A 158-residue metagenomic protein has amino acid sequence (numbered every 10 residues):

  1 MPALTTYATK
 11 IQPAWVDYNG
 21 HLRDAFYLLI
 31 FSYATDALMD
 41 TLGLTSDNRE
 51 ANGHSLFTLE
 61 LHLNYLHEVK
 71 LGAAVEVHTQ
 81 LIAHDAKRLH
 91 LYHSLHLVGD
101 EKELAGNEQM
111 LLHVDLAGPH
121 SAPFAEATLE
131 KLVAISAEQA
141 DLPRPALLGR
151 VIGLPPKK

Functional and structural regions predicted by a protein language model:
M1-A37, T41, I135, R144-K158: Catalytic strand-loop segment that frames the active site of acyl-thioester-processing enzymes
M1-L4, A51-L56, K102: A generic structural signal for short, non-catalytic loop/turn and secondary-structure boundary residues
T6-Y7, T58, K70-A74, I82-K158: HotDog/MaoC-like acyl-thioester-processing domains
P13, D17-Y18, D24, T58-L59 (+2 more regions): Generic structural "secondary-structure junction" signal
V16, G20, H54, S121-A125: Alpha-helix initiation/capping motif
G20, Y27-E68: N-terminal first-folded block
